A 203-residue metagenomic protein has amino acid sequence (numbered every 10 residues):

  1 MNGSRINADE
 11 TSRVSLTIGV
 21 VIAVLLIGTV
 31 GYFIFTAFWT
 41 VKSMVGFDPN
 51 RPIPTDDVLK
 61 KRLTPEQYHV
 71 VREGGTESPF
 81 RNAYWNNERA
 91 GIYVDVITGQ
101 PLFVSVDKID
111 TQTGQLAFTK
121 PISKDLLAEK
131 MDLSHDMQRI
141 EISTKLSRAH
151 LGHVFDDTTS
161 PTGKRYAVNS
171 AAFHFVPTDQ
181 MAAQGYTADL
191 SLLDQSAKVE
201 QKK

Functional and structural regions predicted by a protein language model:
M1-N7: Short, low-complexity, Lys/Arg-enriched N-terminal segments of secretory-pathway carbohydrate enzymes
N2, V14, V41-V45: Short, aromatic- and cysteine-enriched interfacial helices/patches that mediate contacts at lipid membranes
A8-A23: N-terminal Sec-pathway targeting helices
G19-F33: Hydrophobic membrane-insertion alpha-helices, especially the h-region of bacterial N-terminal signal peptides
F35-R51: Ser/Thr/Pro/Gly-rich low-complexity linker/stalk segments immediately outside membranes or between
F47-D56, A83-Y84: Electrostatic cytochrome c docking/interface patches
K60-R62, E66-V94, G99-K203: A short Gly-Trp-Pro
